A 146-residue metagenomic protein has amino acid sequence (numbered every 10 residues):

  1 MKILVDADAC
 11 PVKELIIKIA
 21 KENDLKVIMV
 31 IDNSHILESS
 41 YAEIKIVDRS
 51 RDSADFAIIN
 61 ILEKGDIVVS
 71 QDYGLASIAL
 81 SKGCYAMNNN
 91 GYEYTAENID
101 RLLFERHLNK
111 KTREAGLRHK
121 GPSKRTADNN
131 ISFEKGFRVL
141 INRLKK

Functional and structural regions predicted by a protein language model:
K2-K146: Nuclease catalytic cores that cleave nucleic-acid phosphodiester bonds, predominantly acidic two-metal-ion
